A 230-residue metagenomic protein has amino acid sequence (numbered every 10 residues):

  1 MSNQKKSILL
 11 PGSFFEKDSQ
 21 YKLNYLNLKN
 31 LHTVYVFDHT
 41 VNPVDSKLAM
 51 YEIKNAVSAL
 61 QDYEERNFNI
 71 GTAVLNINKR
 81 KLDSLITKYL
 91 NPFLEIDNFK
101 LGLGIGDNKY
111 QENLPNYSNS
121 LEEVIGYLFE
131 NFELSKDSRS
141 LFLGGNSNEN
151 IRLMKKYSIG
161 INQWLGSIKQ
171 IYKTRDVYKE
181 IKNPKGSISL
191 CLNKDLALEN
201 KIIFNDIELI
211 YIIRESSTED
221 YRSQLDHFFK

Functional and structural regions predicted by a protein language model:
M1-E65, R139, I213-E215, R222-F229: N-terminal beta1-alpha1-beta2 module of alpha/beta enzyme domains
M1-N3, L26-N30, L134-K136, M154-K156 (+2 more regions): Flexible, charged surface loops at secondary-structure boundaries
Q4-S13, H32-V36, R66-A73, F99-L103 (+4 more regions): Hydrophobic faces of well-ordered beta-strands that scaffold small-molecule active sites in alpha/beta enzyme cores
K17-L23, N42-D45, N78-G186: Internal, glycine-rich beta/alpha segment that forms the wall or movable "lid" of small-molecule/cofactor binding
N30, Y63-F68, P92-F99, K179-G186 (+2 more regions): Structural alpha-beta junctions
N55-S84: Structural motif corresponding to the early beta-alpha repeats
I188-K230: C-terminal alpha-helical cap/extension of soluble enzyme domains
